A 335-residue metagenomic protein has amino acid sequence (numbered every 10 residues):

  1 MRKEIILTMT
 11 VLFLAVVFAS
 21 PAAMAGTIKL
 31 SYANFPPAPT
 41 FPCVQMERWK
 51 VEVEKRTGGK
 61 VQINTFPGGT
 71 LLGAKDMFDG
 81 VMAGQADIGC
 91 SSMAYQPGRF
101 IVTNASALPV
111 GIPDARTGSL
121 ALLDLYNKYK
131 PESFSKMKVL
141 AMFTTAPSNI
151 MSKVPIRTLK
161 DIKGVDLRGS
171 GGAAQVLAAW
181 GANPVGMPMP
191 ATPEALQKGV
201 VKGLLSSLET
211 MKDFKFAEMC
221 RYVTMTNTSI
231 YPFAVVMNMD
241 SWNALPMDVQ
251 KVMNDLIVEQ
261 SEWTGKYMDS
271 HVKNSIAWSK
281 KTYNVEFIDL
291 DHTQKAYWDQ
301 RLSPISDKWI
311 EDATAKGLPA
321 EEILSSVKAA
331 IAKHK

Functional and structural regions predicted by a protein language model:
M1, A25-G26: Absolute protein N-terminus
M1-T10: Bacterial N-terminal signal peptides that target proteins for export
A15-A23: C-terminal segment of classical bacterial N-terminal signal peptides
G26-T117, L125, Y129-K335: N-terminal secretory/targeting leader peptides
L122: P-loop NTP-binding core
